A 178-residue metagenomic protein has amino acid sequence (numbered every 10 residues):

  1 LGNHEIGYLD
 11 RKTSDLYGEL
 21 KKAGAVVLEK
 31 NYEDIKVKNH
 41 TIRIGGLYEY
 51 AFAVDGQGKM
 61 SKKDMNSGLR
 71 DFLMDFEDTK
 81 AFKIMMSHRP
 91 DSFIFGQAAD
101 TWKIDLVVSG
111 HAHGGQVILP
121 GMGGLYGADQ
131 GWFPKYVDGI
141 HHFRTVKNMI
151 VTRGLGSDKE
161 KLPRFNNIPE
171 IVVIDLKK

Functional and structural regions predicted by a protein language model:
L1-H4, F82-H88, D105-V108: Active-site beta-strand/loop signature of hydrolases that rely on acidic residues for catalysis
L1-K36: Core catalytic region of metal-dependent phosphoesterases/phosphodiesterases, especially metallo-beta-lactamase-like
G2, V27, I44, H88 (+2 more regions): Divalent metal-coordination and catalytic microenvironments
N3-Y8, E33-I35, E49-F52, R89-F93 (+2 more regions): Solvent-exposed loop/turn segments at secondary-structure junctions within structured extracellular/periplasmic domains
K22-G24, V37-K83, F93, K161-R164: Binuclear metal-dependent hydrolase catalytic cores centered on His/Asp/Glu-rich metal-binding motifs
N31-K38, G139-T145: Short acidic-hydrophobic surface loop/beta-edge motif
P90-V172: Conserved beta-sheet core of the metallophosphoesterase superfamily
I174-K178: Short beta-strand-to-coil "C-cap" segments at the C-terminal boundary of structured domains/repeats, marking
